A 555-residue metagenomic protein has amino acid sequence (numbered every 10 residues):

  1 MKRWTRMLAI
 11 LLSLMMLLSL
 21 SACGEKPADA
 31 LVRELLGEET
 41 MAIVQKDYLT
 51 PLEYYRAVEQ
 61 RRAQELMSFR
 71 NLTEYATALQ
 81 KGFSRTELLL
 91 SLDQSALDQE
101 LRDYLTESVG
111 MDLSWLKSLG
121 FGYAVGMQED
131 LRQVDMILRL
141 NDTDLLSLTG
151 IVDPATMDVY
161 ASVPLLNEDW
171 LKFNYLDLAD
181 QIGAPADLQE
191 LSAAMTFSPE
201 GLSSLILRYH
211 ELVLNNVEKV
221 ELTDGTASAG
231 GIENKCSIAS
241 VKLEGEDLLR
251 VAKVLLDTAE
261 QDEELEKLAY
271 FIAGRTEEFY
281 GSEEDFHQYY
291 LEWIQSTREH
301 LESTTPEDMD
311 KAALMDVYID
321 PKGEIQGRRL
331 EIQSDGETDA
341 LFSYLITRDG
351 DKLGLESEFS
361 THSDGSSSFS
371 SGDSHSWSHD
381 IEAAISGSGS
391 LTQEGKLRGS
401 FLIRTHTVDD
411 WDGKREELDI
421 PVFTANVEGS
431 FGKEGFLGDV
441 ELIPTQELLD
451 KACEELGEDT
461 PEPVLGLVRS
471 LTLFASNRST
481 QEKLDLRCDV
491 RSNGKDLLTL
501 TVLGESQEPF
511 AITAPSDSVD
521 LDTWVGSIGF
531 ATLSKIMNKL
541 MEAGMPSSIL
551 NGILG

Functional and structural regions predicted by a protein language model:
M1-L8: Bacterial N-terminal signal peptides that target proteins for export
L11-M15: Repetitive helical segments and hydrophobic/amphipathic motifs
L18-A22: C-terminal motif of bacterial Sec signal peptides marking the signal peptidase cleavage site
G24-G555: Subset-of-secretome marker
